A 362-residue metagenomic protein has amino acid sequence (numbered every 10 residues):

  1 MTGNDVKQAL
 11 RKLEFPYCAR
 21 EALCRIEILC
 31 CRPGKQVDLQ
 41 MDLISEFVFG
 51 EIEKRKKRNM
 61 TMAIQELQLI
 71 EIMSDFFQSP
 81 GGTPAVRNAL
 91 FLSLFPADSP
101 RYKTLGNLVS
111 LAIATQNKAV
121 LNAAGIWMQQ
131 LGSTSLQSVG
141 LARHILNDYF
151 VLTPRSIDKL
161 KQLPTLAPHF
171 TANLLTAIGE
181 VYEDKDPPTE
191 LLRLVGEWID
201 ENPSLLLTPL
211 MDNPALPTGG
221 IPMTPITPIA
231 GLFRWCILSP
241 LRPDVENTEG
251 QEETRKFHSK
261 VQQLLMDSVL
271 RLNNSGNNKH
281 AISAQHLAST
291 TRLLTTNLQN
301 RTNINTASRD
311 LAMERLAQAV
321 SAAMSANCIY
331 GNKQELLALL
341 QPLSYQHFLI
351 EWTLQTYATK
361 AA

Functional and structural regions predicted by a protein language model:
M1-A215, G220, L232, V320 (+4 more regions): Extended hydrophobic, helix-prone interaction segments
L207-E351: Extended alpha-helical scaffolding segments
